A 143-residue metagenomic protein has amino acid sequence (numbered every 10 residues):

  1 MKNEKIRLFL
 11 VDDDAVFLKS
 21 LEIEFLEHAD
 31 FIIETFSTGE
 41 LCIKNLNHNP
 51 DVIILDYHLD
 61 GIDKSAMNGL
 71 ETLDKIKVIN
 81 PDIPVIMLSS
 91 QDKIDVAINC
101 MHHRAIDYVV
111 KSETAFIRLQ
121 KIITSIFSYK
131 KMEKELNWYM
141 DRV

Functional and structural regions predicted by a protein language model:
M1-F9, D14-E22, W138-V143: Non-catalytic signal-transmission and effector/linker regions of two-component phosphorelay proteins
A15-S37: Two-component/phosphorelay signaling modules centered on CheY-like receiver
T35-V52, D56-G61: Acidic, metal-coordinating helix/loop segments flanking the phosphotransfer/catalytic sites of two-component signaling
L46-H48, K75-D82, H103: Conserved phosphotransfer cores of two-component systems
I54-D74, I94: Conserved phosphotransfer microenvironments
M67, E71, Q91-V109: Alpha4 helix (beta4-alpha4-beta5 surface) of REC/receiver domains from two-component response regulators
R118-K131: Receiver (REC) domain switch/output surface
